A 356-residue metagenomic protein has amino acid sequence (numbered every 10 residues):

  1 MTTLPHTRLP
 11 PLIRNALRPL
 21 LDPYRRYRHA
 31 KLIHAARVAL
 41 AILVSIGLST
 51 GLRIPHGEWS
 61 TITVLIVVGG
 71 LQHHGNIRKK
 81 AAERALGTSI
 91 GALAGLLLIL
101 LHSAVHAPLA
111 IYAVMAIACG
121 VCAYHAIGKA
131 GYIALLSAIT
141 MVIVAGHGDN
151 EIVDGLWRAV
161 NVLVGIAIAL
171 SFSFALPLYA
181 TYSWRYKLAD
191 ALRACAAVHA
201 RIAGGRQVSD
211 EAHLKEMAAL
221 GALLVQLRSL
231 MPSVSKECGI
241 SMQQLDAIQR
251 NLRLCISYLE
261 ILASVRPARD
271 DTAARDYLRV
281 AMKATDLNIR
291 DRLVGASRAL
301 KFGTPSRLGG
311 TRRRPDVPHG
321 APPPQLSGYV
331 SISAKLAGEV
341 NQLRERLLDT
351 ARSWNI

Functional and structural regions predicted by a protein language model:
M1-I139, H147-V162, I168-S183, G320-S327 (+1 more regions): Alpha-helical transmembrane segments and their membrane-interface boundaries that form or gate the permeation pathway
M1-I33, L43, G47, Y182-R250 (+1 more regions): Long, hydrophobic alpha-helical segments that serve as membrane-spanning/inserting helices
S60-G70, C119-G120, A134-G146, L192-H199 (+2 more regions): Short, structured motif recognition centered on aromatic/hydrophobic residues
Q72, N76-I77, A126, D149 (+4 more regions): Short alpha-helix boundary/capping motifs
